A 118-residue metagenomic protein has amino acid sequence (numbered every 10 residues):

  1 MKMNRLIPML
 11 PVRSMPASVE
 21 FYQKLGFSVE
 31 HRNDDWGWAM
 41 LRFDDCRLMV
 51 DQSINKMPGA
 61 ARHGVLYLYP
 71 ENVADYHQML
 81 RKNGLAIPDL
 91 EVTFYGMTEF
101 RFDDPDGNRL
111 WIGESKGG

Functional and structural regions predicted by a protein language model:
M1-A17, G64-L66, S115-G118: N-terminal beta-strand motif that seeds the catalytic metal site of vicinal oxygen chelate
M15-L25, R109: Conserved active-site alpha-helix within GNAT-family acetyltransferase domains
F21, A74-M79: Short amphipathic alpha-helices within nucleic acid-binding modules
Q23-E30, L85: Conserved acetyl-CoA-binding loop of GNAT-fold acetyltransferases
V29-A61, R109-E114: Conserved short beta-strand elements that form part of the metal-binding/catalytic scaffold of enzyme active sites
G37-A39, G64, G96-F100: Short beta-strand micro-motifs in enzyme catalytic cores
H77-G118: Vicinal oxygen chelate
